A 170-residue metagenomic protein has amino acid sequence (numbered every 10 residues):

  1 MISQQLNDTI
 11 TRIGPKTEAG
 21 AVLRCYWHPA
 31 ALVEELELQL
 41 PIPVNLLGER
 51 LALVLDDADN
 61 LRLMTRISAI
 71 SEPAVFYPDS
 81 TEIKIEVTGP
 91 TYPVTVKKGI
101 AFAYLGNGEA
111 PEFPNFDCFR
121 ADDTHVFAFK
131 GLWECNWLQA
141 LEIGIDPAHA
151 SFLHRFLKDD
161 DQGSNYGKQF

Functional and structural regions predicted by a protein language model:
M1-L61, S71-F170: Rieske [2Fe-2S] iron-sulfur-binding subdomain
R66-I70: Canonical Radical SAM [4Fe-4S] cluster-binding loop centered on the CxxxCxxC motif and its immediate flanking residues
